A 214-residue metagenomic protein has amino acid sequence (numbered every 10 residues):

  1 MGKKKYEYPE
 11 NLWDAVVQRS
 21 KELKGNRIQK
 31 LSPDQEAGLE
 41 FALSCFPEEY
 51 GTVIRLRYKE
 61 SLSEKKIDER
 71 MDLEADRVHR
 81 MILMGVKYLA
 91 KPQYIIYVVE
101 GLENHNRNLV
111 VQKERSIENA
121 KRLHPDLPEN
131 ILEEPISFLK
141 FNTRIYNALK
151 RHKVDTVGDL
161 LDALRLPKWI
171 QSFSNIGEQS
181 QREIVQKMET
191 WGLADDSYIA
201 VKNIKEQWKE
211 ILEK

Functional and structural regions predicted by a protein language model:
M1-Q29, K113-A120: Charged, low-cysteine interdomain linkers and short loop/connector segments that bridge structured helical modules
Q35-F46, I131-F141: Short amphipathic alpha-helical boundary/capping segments
F41-S63: Short amphipathic alpha helix immediately N-terminal
Y50, A75-D76, E178: The DNA-contacting recognition helix of HTH DNA-binding domains and analogous helical DNA-recognition elements
E60-R77: Helix-turn-helix DNA-binding module
D72-Y94: DNA-recognition helix of helix-turn-helix
V86-E103, L193: Short, Lys/Arg-enriched C-terminal cap helix and immediately downstream tail that follows
E100-K214: Compact, charge-rich alpha-helical regulatory domains located at protein termini
